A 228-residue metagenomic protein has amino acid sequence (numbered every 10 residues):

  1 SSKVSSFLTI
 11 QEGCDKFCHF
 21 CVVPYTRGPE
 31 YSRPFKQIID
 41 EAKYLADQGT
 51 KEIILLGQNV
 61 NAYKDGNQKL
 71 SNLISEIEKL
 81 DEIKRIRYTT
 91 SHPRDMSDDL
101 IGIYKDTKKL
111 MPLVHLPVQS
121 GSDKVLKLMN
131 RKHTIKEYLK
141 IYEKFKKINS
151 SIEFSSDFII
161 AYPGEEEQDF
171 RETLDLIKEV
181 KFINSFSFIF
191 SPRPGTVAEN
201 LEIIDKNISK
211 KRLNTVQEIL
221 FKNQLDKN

Functional and structural regions predicted by a protein language model:
S1-L56, N61, V114, I135-K147 (+3 more regions): Proteins enriched for Cys/Gly/acidic motifs involved in redox and nucleic-acid/cofactor modification
D47-E167: Conserved SAM/AdoMet-binding glycine-rich loop
E165, K181-F182: Contiguous mid-protein beta-loop-alpha structural module that forms a pocket-lining wall or clamp of enzyme active
